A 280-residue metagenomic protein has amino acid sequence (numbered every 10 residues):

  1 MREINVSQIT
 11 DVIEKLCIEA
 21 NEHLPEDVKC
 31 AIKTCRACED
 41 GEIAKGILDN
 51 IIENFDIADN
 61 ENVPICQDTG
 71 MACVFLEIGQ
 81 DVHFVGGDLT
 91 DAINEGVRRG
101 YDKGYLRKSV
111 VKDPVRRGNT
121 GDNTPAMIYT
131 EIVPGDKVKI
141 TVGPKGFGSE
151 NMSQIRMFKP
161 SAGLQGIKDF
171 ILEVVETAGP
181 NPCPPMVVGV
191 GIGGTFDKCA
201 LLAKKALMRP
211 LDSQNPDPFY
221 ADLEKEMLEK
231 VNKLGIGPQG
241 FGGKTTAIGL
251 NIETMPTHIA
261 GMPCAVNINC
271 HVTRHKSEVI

Functional and structural regions predicted by a protein language model:
M1-I280: Non-transmembrane, aqueous-exposed alpha-helical and coiled segments at domain scale
